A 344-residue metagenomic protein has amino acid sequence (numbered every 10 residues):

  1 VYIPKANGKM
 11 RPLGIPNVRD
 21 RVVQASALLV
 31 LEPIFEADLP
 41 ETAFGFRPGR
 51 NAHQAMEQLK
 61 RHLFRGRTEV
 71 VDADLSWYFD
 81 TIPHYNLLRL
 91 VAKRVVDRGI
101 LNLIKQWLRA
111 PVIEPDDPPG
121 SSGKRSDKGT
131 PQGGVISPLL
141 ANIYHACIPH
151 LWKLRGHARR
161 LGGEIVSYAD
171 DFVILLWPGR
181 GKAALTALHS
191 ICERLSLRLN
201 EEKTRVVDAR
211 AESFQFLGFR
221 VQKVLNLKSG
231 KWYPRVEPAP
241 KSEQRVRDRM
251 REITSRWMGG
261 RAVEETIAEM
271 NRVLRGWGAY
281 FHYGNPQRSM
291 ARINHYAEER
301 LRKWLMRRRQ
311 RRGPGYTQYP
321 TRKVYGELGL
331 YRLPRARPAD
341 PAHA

Functional and structural regions predicted by a protein language model:
V1-M10: Phosphate/adenylate-binding "loop-and-lid" substructures adjacent to NTP/NAD/dNTP-binding pockets in NTP-dependent
A6, D38-A209, S213: Conserved polymerase palm-domain catalytic core
V18-L28, A43, M56, K60: Duplex nucleic acid-engaging cores and interfaces of nucleic-acid transaction enzymes
R21, A25, L29, P33 (+8 more regions): Short, residue-level hotspots on alpha-helical faces of the histone-fold and other alpha-helical interaction modules
Q106-R109, I113-E114, L195-A262, V273: A conserved non-catalytic segment of reverse transcriptases and RNA-directed RNA polymerases corresponding to the late
K124-T130, R235, R251-T266, W277-S289 (+1 more regions): Short, solvent-exposed helix-loop connector elements
I165-A169, T204-E212, M270-N271, M290-E298 (+1 more regions): A glycine-rich phosphate-binding loop feature that marks nucleotide/adenosyl-phosphate handling sites
E298-R300, L305-A344: Extended C-terminal regions of large enzymes
